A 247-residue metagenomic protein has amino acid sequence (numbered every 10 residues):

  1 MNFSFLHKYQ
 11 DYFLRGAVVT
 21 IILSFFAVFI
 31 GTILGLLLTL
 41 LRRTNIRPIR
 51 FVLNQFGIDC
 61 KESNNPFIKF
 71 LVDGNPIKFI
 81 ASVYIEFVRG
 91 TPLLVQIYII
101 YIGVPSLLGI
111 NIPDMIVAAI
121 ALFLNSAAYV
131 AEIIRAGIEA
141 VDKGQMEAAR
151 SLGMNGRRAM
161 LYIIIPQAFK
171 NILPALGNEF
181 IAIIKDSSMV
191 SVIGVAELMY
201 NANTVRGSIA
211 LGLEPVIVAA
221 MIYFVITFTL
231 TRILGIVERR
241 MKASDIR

Functional and structural regions predicted by a protein language model:
M1-R247: Transmembrane alpha-helices and adjacent helix-loop boundaries
